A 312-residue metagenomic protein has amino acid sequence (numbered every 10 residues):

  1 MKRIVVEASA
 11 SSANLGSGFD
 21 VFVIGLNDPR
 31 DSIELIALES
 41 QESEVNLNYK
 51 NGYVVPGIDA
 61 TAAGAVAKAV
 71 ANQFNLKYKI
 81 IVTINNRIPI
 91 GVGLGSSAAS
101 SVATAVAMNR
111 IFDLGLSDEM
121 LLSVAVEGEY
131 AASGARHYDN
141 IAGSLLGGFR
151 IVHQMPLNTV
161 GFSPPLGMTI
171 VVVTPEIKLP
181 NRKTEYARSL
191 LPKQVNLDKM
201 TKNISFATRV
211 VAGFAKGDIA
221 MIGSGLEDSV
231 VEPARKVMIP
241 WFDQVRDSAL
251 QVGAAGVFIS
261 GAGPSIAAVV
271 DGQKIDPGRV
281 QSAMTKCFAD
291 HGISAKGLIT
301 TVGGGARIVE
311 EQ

Functional and structural regions predicted by a protein language model:
M1-V92, R110, L114-L116, L146-G147 (+1 more regions): ATP-binding N-lobe of GHMP and related small-molecule kinases
E7-S9, G25, S144-L146, H153 (+2 more regions): Short beta-strand segments
G25, G143-M155, A267-D271, V309-E311: Short beta-strand-to-turn element immediately C-terminal to the catalytic PLP-Schiff-base lysine in fold type I
A37, P175, A268-G272: Short beta-strand-to-loop capping motifs
T61-Q73, A207, V245-D247, A283-M284: Short, well-ordered amphipathic alpha-helical segments that serve as non-catalytic structural scaffolds within diverse
K77-N158: Gly/Ser-rich oxyanion-binding loop with an adjacent helix/lid that shapes the negatively charged ligand pocket
G167-D247, Q251-V252: Acyltransferase
F214-Q312: Glycine-rich, charge-dense phosphate/pyrophosphate-binding loop(s) and the adjacent flexible "lid"/catalytic subdomain
